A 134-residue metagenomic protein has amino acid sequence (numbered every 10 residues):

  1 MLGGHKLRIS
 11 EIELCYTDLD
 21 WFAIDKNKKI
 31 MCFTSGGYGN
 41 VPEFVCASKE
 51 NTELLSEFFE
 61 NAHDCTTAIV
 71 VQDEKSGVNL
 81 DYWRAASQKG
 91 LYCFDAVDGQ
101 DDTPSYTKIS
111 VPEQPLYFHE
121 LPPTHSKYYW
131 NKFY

Functional and structural regions predicted by a protein language model:
M1-L2, G37, Q88, V97: Intrinsically disordered, low-complexity segments enriched in small/polar residues
L2-I30, V41: Short N-terminal edge-element motif at the start of the domain
D25, T34, A62: Residue-level signal for functionally critical sites in structured catalytic/ligand-binding pockets
S35-V41: Short, solvent-exposed aromatic-acidic interface loops
E43-Y134: Low-complexity intrinsically disordered segments
